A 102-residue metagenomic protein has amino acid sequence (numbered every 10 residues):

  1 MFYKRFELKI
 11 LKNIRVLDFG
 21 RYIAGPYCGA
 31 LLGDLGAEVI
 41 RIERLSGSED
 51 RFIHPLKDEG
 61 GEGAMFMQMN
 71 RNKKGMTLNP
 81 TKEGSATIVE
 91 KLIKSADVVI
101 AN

Functional and structural regions predicted by a protein language model:
F2-N102: N-terminal helix-loop segment corresponding to the beta1-alpha1 unit of nucleotide/adenylate-binding folds
